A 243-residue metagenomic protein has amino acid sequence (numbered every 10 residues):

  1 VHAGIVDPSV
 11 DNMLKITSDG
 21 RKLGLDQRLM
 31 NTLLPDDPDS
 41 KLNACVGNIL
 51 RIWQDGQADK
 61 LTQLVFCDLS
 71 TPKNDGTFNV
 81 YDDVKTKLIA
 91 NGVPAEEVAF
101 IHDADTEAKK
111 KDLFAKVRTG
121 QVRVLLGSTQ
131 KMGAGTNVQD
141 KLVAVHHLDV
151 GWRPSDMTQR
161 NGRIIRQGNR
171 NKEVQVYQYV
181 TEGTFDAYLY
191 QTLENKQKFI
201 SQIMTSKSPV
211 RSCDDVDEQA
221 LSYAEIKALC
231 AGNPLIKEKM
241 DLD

Functional and structural regions predicted by a protein language model:
V1-T71, K196-Q197, S201-P234: Interdomain linker/hinge connecting the two RecA-like lobes of the SF2 helicase core
N12, D37-C45, G76, V80 (+2 more regions): Soluble or luminal CAZymes and related metallo-dependent hydrolases
G20, K111, L125-D149, R153-N171: SF2 helicase motor core recognition
F66-D68, I101, G127-S128, H147-D149 (+1 more regions): Conserved beta-strand segments of the P-loop GTPase G domain that flank and frequently precede/overlap
L69-H102: Conserved helicase motor "Helicase C" RecA-like lobe of SF1/SF2 P-loop NTPases
S70-P72, T106, K131-G133, G151-P154 (+2 more regions): Conserved nucleotide-binding/hydrolysis micro-motifs of P-loop NTPases
P94-T129: Conserved helicase ATPase core of P-loop NTP-dependent helicases/translocases
S155-T158, I165-D241: A conserved SF2-helicase RecA2
